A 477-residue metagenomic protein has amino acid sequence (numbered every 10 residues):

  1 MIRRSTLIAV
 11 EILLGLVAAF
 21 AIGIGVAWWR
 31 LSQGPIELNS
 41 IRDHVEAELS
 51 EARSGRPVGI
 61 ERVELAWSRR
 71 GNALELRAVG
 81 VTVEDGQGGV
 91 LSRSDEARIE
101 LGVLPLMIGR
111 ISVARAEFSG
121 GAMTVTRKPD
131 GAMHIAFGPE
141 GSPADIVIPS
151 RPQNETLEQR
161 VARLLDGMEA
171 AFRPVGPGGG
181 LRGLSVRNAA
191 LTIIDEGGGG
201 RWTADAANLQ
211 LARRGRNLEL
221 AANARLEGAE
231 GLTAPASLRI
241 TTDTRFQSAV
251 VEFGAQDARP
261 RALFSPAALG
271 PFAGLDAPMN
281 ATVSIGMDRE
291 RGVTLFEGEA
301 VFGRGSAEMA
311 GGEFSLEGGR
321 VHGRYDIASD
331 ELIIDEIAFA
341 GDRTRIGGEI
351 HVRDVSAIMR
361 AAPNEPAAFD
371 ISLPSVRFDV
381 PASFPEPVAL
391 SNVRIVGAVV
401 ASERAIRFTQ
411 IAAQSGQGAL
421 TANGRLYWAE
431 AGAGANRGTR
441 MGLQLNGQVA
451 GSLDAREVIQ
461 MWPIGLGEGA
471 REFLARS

Functional and structural regions predicted by a protein language model:
M1-R53: N-terminal type II signal-anchor transmembrane helix that functions as the membrane-insertion/stop-transfer segment
N39, G228-A234, G311-E313, G341-G347 (+2 more regions): Solvent-exposed loop/turn segments connecting transmembrane beta-strands in outer-membrane beta-barrel proteins
E46, E51-R53, P57, A73-E75 (+7 more regions): Secondary-structure transition motifs
G55-R62, D276-P278: A short, amphipathic edge element
I60-A73: Short edge beta-strands and adjacent turn/loop segments
E61-V63, V79-E84, E96, G121 (+6 more regions): Generic short beta-strand segments
G80, A189, E219-A224, E331-F339 (+1 more regions): Transmembrane beta-strand segments that form the barrel wall of outer-membrane beta-barrel proteins
V90, G199-E219, N223-G231, S237-F246 (+6 more regions): Beta-propeller and related beta-repeat scaffolds in trafficking/envelope systems
